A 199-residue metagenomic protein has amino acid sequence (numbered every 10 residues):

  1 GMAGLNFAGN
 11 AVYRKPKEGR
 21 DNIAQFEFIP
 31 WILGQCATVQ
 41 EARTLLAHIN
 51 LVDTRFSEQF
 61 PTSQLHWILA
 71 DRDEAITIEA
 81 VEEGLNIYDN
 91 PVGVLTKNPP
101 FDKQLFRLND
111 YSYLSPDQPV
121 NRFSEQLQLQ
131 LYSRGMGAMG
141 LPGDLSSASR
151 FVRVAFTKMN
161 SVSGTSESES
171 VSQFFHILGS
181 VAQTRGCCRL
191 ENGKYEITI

Functional and structural regions predicted by a protein language model:
G1-R20, H48, D53: A contiguous strand-loop segment
A8, Y13-K17, E74, E83-G84 (+1 more regions): Peripheral peptide segments
A11-P16, I87-V92, N98-P99: A short, polar/proline- and glycine-enriched secondary-structure boundary/capping micro-motif
G19-R55, S163-L178: Proteins synthesized as precursors that undergo proteolytic processing into mature forms
R20, G34, S57-P61, I68 (+1 more regions): Short, contiguous, pocket-lining structural segments that sit at or immediately flank catalytic/ligand-binding sites
V39, R43-A80: Aromatic- and glycine-enriched pocket-lining scaffold segments that form the walls of small-molecule binding clefts
T54-R55, T62-S63, D71-E74, T96-I199: C-terminus-biased signal that marks the final domain/tail of proteins
A75-G84, D89-P91: Aromatic/basic-lined ligand-recognition segments that form π-stacking hydrophobic pockets flanked by Lys/Arg to engage
